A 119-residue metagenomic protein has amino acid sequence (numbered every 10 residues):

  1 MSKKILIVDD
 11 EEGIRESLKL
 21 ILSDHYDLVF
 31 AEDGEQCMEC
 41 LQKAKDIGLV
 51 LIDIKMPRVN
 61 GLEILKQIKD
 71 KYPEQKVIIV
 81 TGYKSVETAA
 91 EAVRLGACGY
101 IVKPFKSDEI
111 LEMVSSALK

Functional and structural regions predicted by a protein language model:
E12-V29: Two-component/phosphorelay signaling modules centered on CheY-like receiver
D33-Q36, N60-E63: Acidic catalytic/metal-coordinating carboxylates
K45-L51: Active-site beta3 strand of CheY-like receiver
M56: Receiver (REC) domain active-site loop signature in two-component systems and cognate sites in sensor histidine kinases
Y83-K84, L95: Short, conserved "switch-loop" micro-motifs in signal-transduction and mechanochemical regulators
F105-S115: C-terminal output helix
